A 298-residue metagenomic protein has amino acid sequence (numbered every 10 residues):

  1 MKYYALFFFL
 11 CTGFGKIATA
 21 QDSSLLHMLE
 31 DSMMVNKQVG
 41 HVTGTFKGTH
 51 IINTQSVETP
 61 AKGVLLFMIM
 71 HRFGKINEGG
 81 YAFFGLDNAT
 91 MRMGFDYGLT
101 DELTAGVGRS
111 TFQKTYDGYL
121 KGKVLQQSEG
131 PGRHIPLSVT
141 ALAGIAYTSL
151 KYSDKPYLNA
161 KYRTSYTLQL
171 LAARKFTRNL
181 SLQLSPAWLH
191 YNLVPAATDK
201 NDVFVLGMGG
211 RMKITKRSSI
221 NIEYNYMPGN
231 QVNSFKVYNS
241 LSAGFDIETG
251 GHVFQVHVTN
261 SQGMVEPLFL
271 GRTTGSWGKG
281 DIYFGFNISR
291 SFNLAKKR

Functional and structural regions predicted by a protein language model:
M1-S23: Bacterial Sec-dependent N-terminal signal peptides
Q21-D154, T164-L168, A173-L184, W188-N192 (+3 more regions): Transmembrane beta-barrel domains of Gram-negative outer membranes and organellar outer membranes
K155-A160, V194-A197: Flexible, glycine/proline-enriched loop segments at strand-loop-helix junctions that form or flank small-ligand binding
A196-G229: A contiguous binding-surface segment within folded domains or other stable secondary-structure elements
K236: Positively charged, low-complexity, intrinsically disordered RNA-binding extensions
